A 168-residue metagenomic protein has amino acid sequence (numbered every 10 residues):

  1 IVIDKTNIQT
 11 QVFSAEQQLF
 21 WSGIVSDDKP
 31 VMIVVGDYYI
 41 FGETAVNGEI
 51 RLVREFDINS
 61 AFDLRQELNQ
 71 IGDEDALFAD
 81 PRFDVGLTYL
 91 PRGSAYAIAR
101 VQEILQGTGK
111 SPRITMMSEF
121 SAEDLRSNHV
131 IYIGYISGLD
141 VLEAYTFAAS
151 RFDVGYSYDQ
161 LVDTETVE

Functional and structural regions predicted by a protein language model:
I3-E168: Long, folded non-catalytic interaction modules
